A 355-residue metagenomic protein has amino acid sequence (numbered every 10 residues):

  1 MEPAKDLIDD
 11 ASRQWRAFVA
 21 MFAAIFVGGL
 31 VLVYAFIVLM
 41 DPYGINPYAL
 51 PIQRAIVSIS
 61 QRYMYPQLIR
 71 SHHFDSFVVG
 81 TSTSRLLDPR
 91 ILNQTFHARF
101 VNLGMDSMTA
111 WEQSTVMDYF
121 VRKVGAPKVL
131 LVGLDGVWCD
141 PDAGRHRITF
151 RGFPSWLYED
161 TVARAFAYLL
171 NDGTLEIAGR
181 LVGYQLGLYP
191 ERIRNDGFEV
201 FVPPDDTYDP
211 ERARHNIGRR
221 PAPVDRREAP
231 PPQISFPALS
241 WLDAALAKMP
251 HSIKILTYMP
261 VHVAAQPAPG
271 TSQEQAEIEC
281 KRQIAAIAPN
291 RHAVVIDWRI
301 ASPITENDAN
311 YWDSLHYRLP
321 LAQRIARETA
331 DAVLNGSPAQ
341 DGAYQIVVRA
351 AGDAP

Functional and structural regions predicted by a protein language model:
D6-V27: N-terminal Sec-pathway targeting helices
A20-D41: Hydrophobic membrane-insertion alpha-helices, especially the h-region of bacterial N-terminal signal peptides
L39-Q61: Alpha-helical transmembrane signal-anchor/signal-peptide segments
A55-G80: Short extracytoplasmic
H73, V79-Y168: Membrane-embedded segments
G133-L134, A143, R147-I253, G342-P355: Secreted/periplasmic serine-hydrolase-like ester/acetyl group-modifying domain
L246-S272: Active-site segments of SGNH/GDSL-like serine hydrolases that catalyze O-acetyl group transfer/hydrolysis on lipids
S272-Q275, E279-P355: C-terminal regions of proteins
